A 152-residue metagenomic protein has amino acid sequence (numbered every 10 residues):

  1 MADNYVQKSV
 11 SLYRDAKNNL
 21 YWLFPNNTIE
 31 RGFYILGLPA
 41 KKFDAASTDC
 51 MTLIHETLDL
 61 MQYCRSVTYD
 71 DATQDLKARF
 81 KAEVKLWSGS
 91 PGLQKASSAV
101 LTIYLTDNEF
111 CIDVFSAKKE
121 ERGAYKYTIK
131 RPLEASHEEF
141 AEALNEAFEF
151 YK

Functional and structural regions predicted by a protein language model:
M1-N4, D44-A99, K119-Y127: Negatively charged, low-complexity tracts enriched in Asp/Glu with abundant Ser/Thr
A2, Q7-M51, L105-E142, F150: Intrinsically disordered, low-complexity regulatory segments enriched in Ser/Thr/Pro and charged residues
S9, A99-V100: Short, surface-exposed beta-edge/turn micro-motifs
T28-I29, W87, Q94, A147: Residue-level detector of solvent-exposed, low-hydrophobicity positions
L58, K81, A141, N145-F148: Residue-level detector of alpha-helical secondary structure
